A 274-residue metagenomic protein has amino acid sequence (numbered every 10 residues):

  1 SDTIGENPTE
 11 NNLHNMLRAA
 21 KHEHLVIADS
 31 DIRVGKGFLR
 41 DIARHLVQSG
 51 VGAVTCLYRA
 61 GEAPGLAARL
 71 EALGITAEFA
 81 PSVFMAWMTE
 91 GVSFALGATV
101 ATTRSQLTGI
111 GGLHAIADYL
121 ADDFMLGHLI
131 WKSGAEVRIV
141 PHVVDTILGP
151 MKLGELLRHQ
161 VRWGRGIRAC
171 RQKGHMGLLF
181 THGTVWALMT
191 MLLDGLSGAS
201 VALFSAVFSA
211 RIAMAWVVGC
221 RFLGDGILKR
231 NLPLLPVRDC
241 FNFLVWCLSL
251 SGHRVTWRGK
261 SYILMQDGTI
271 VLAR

Functional and structural regions predicted by a protein language model:
D2-N11, Y119-L120: A short, glycine-/small-residue-rich helix N-cap motif at loop->alpha-helix starts within glycosyltransferase
L13, L25: Short aromatic/hydrophobic "clamp" motif used to bind/position activated sugar donors
M16, V83, E90-V100, H253: Glycine/small-residue-rich pyrophosphate-binding loop that anchors the diphosphate of NDP-sugar donors
K21-E23, L96-I110: Conserved nucleotide-sugar donor-binding and metal-coordinating catalytic region shared by glycosyltransferases
A28-H45: Acidic donor-binding/catalytic loop of UDP-sugar-dependent glycosyltransferases, especially processive GT2
I32-V34, V100, F124: Acidic metal-phosphate-binding loop of nucleotide-sugar-dependent transferases
L46-F79, S105-T108, L113-H175, D267-T269: Catalytic donor/gating beta->alpha subdomain of glycosyltransferases that bind UDP-sugars
L178-T256: Membrane-embedded multi-pass helical conduit in multi-pass membrane proteins, especially envelope-biosynthetic
